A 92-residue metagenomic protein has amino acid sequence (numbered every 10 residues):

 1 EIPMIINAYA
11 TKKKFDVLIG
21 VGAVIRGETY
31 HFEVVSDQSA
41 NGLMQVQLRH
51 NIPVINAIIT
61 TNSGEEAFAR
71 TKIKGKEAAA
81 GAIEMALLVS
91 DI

Functional and structural regions predicted by a protein language model:
E1-G42: Glycine-rich phosphate-binding loop
A10, L43, Q47, A86-S90: Structural signal for hydrophobic packing residues in well-ordered secondary-structure cores of soluble enzyme domains
D16, H50-I52, V89-I92: Short, structured loop/turn "capping" segments at alpha-beta junctions
V17, G42-V46, A78-I83: Glycine-rich loops and low-complexity Gly/Arg-rich segments that provide flexible linkers or classic glycine-based
G22-V24, I58-N62: Short, ordered loop/turn segments at secondary-structure junctions
E33-T60: Short, acidic/small-residue loops that bind anionic groups at enzyme active sites
N62-K72: Phosphate-binding/catalytic loops
I73-I92: A charged, well-structured terminal subsegment
